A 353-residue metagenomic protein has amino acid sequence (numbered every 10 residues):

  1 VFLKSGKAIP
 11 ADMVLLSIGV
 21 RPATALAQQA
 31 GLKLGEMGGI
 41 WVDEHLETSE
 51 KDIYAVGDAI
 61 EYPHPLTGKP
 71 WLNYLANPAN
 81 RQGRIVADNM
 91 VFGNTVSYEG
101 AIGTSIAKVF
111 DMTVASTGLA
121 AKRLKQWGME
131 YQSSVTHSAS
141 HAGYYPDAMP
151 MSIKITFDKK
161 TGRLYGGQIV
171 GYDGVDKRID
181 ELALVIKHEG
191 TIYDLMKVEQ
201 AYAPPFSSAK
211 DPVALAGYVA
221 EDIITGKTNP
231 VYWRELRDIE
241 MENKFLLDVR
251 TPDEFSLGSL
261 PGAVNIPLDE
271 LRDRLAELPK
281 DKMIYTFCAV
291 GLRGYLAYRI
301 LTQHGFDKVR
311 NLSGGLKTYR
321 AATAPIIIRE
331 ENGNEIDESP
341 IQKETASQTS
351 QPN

Functional and structural regions predicted by a protein language model:
F2, K7-D88, V185: FAD-site-proximal beta/loop scaffold in flavoenzymes
V20, E61, T161, T251 (+1 more regions): Short, glycine/acidic-enriched loop or turn micro-motifs at the edges of active sites
G57, L247-V249: Active-site flanking residues adjacent to catalytic metal/cofactor-binding acidic residues
A59-D173, P204, S208, P212-D238 (+1 more regions): Mid-to-C-terminal Rossmann-like scaffold of FAD/NAD(P)H-dependent oxidoreductases
D88, F92, L184, R299-Q303: Short, well-ordered alpha-helices that flank and scaffold nucleotide-derived cofactor binding pockets
I155, L182-A183, L236, I284: Generic hydrophobic alpha-helical segments
D173-T191: A short, polar/charged loop-to-alpha-helix boundary motif
Y193-P204, S208-F245, P252-Y285, A289-N353: Rhodanese-like catalytic fold shared by cysteine-dependent sulfurtransferases and DSP/PTP-type phosphatases
